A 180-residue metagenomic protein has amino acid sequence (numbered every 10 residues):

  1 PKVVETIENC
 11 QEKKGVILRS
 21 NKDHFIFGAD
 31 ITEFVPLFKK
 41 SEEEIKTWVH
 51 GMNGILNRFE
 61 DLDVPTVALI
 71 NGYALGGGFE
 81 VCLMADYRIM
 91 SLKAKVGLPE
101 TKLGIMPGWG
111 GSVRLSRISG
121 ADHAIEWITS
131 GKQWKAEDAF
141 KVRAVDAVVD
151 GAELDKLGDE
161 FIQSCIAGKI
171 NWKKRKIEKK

Functional and structural regions predicted by a protein language model:
P1-E42, G54-L69, S91-K95: A structural preference for short, pocket-lining loop segments at secondary-structure junctions
L18, D30, V81-C82, A139: Hydrophobic/aromatic residues within transmembrane alpha-helices of multi-pass small-molecule transporters
G28, V49, N53, G76 (+1 more regions): Glycine-rich phosphate-binding loop at the start of an alpha helix
I45-K46: A glycine-rich helix N-cap at a beta->alpha junction
L56-L103, P107, W127, K132: Glycine-rich beta-to-alpha active-site loop
S112-D122: Hydrophobic, secondary-structure "cap" segments at the distal end of domains
W127-K180: Amphipathic alpha-helical segments at domain termini/boundaries
